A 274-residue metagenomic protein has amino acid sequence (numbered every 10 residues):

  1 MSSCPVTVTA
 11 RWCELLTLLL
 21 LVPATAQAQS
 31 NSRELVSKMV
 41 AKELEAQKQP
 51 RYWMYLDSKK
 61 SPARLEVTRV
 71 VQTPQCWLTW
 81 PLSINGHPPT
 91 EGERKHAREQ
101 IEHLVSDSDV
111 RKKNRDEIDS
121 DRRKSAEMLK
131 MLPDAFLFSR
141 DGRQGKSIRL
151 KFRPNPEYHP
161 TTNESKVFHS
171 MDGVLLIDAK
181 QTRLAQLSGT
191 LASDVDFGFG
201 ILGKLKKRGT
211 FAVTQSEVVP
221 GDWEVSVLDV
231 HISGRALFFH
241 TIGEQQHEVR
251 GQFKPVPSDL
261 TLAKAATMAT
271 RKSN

Functional and structural regions predicted by a protein language model:
M1-A10: N-terminal secretory signal peptides that target proteins for export/translocation
T9-C13, S32: Structural motif marking the loop-to-transmembrane transition
C13-A24: Bacterial N-terminal signal peptides
A28-D172, K180-A185, T190-R208, E217-D222 (+1 more regions): Structured extracytoplasmic
A212-T214: Extended serine/threonine-enriched, polar tracts that run as long, contiguous segments within proteins
V227-D229: M16 family metallopeptidases and their MPP-like homologs
